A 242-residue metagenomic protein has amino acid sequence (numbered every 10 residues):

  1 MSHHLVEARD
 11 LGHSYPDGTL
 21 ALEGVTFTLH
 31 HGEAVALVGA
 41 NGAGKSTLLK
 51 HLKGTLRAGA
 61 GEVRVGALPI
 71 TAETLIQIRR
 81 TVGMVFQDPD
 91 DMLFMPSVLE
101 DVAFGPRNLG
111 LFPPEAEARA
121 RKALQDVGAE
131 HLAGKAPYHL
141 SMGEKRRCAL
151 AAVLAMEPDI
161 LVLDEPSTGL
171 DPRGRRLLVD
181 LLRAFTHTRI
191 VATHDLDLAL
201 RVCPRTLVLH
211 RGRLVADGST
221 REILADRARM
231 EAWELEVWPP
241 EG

Functional and structural regions predicted by a protein language model:
V38-A40: The feature captures the beta-strand-to-loop junction immediately N-terminal to the Walker
K53: Helix-to-loop junction immediately C-terminal to a conserved catalytic motif
G61-P69, I78: Conserved ABC transporter NBD signature motif
P114-L132: Conserved ABC ATPase "signature" region
A136-L140, E144: Conserved ABC ATPase signature
T193-H194: H-loop/switch region of ABC-family ATPase nucleotide-binding domains
